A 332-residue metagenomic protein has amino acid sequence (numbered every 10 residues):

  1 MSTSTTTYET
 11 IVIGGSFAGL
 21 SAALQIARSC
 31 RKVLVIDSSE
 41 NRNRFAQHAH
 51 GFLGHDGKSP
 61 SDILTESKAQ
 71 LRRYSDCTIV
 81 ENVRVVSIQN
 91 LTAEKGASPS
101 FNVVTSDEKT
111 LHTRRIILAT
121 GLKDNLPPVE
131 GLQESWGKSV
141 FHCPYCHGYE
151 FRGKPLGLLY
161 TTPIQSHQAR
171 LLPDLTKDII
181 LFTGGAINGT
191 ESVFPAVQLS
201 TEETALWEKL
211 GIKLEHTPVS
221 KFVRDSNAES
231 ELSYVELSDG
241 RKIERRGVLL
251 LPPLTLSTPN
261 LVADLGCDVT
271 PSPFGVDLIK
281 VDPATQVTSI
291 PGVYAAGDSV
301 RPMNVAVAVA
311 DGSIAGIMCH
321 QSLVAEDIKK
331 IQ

Functional and structural regions predicted by a protein language model:
S2-I11, T78-K154, G275-V276, K280-A284: FAD-binding core/adjacent interface of flavoenzyme oxidoreductases
Y8-A69, S166-S192: Beta1-alpha1 glycine-rich phosphate/pyrophosphate-binding loop at the start of Rossmann-like nucleotide-binding domains
S16-A18, D124, P163-I164, S299-V300: Residue-level detector of alpha-helix initiation sites
A23-L24, Q168, A296-Q332: A conserved FAD-binding loop/helix module that cradles the flavin
L71-T105, L111, K177-D277, A325-Q332: A Rossmann-like FAD-binding core segment of flavoenzymes
I117, G121-L122, L249, P253-L254 (+1 more regions): Short glycine-/small-residue-rich Rossmann-like dinucleotide-binding loops
E134-E150, P252-M303, I314: FAD-site-proximal beta/loop scaffold in flavoenzymes
S135-W136, F141-I180: Conserved FAD-binding catalytic core of PHBH/FMO-like flavoproteins
